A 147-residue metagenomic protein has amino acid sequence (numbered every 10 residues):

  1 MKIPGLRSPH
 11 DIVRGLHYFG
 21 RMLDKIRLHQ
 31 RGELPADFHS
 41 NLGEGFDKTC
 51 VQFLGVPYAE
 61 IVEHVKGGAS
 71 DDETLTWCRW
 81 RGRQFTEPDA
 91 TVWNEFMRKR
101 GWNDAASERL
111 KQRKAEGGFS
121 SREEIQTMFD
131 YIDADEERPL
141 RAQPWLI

Functional and structural regions predicted by a protein language model:
M1-D37, F96-I147: Polar/charged low-complexity regulatory segments
L16-F19, Y58, D71, A90 (+1 more regions): Alpha-helix initiation and N-capping motif
P35-R79: Amphipathic alpha-helical packing elements
I61, V65-F119: Amphipathic protein-protein interaction modules
